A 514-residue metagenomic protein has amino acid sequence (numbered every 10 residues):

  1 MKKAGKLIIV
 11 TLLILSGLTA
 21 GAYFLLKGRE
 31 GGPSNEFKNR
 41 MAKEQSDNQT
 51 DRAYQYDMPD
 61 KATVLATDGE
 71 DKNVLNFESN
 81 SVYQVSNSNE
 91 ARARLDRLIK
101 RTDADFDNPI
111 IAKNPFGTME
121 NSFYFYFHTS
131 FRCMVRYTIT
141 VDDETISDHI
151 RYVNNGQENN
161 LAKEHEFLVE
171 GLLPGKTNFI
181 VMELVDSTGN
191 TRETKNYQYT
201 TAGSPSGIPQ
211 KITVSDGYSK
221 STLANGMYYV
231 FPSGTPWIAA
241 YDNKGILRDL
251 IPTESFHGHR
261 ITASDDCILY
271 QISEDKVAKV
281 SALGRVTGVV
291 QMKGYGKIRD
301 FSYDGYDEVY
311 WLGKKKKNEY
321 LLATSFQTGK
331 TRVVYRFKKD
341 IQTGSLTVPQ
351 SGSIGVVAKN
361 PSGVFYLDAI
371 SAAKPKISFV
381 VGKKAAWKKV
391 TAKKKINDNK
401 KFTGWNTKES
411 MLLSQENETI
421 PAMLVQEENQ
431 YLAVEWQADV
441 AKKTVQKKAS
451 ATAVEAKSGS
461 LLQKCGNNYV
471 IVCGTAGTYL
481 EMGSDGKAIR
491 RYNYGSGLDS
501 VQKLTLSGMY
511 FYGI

Functional and structural regions predicted by a protein language model:
M1-I14: N-terminal Sec-pathway targeting helices
L15-L25: Hydrophobic alpha-helical membrane-insertion segments, chiefly the h-region of N-terminal signal peptides
L26-I110: N-terminal, intrinsically disordered, polar/charged segments of Gram-positive cell-envelope systems that serve as
L65-G69, N73-Q84, N89-A93, K100 (+5 more regions): Histidine-/acidic-rich catalytic cores in large beta-rich domains
T145-N160: Solvent-exposed serine/threonine-rich low-complexity stretches and specific carbohydrate-binding patches
K163-L168: Short S/T/G- and acidic-enriched coil/turn segments that sit immediately N-terminal to beta-strands in beta-sandwich
V169-T177: Surface-exposed, short loops/turns at beta-strand junctions within beta-sandwich domains
